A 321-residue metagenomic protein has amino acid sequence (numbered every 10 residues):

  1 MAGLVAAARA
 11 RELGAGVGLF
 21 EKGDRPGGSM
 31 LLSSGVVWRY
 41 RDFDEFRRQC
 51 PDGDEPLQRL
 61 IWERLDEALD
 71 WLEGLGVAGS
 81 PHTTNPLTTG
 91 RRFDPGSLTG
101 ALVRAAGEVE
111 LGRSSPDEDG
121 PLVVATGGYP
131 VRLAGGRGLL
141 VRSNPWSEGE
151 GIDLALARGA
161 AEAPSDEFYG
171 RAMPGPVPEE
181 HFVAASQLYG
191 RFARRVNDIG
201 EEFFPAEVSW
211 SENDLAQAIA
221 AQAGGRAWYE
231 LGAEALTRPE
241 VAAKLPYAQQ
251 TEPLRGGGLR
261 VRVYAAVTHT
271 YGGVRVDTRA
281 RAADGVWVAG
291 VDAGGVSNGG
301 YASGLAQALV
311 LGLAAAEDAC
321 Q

Functional and structural regions predicted by a protein language model:
M1-L19, A315-A316, C320: N-terminal Rossmann-like FAD-binding beta1-loop-alpha1 element of flavoenzymes
F20, D119-Y129, V286-V288, G312: Short hydrophobic core segments
K22-G107, R194-S209, A243: Conserved N-terminal/central alpha/beta ligand/cofactor-binding core
G90-D117, E150-R158: Helical element adjacent to the flavin cofactor pocket in flavoenzyme catalytic cores
V124-G175, L305, L311-A314: Glycine-rich loop(s) and the adjacent beta-strand/alpha-helix scaffold that form part
R158-E252: An anion/pyrophosphate-binding glycine-rich loop and adjacent beta-alpha core in soluble alpha-beta enzymes
Y247-G299: A glycine-rich dinucleotide-binding beta-alpha-beta segment and adjacent secondary-structure elements that constitute
D284-Q321: Catalytic phosphate/nucleotide-handling subdomain of diverse soluble enzymes
